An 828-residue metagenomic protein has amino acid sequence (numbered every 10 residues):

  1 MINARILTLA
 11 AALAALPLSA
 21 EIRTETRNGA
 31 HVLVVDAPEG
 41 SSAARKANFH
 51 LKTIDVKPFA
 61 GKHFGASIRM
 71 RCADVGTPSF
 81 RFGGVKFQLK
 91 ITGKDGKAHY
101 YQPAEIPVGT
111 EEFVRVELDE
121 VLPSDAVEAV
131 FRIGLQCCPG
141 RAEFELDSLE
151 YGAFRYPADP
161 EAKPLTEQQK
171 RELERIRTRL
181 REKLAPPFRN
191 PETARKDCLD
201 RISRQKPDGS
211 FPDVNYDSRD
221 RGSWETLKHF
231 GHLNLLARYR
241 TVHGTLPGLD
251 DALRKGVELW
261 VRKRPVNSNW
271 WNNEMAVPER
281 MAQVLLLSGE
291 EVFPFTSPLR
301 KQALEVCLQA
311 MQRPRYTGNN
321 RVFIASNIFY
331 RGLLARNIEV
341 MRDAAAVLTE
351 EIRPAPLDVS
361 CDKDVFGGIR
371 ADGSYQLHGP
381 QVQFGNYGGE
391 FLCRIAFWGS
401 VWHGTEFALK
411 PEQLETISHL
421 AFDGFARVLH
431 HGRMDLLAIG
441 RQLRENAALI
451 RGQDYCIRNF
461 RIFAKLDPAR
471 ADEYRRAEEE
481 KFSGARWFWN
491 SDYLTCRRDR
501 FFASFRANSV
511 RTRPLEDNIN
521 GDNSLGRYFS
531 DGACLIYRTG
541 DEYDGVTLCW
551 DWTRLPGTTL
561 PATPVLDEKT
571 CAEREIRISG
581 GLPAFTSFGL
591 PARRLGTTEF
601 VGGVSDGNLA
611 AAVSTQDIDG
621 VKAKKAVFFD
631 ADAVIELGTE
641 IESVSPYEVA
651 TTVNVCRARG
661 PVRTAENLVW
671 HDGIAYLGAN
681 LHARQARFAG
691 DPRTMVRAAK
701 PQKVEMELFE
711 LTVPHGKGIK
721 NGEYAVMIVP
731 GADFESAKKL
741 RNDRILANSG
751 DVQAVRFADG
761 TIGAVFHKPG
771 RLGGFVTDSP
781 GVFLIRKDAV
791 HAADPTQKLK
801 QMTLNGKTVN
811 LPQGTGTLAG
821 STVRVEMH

Functional and structural regions predicted by a protein language model:
M1-T8: Bacterial N-terminal signal peptides that target proteins for export
T8-A15: Bacterial N-terminal signal peptides
L9, A73, D217-R219, V266-S268 (+6 more regions): Short alpha-helical segments and helix-capping/turn motifs at coil-helix boundaries
L16-L165: Extracellular and organelle-lumenal recognition/adhesion modules and their flexible linkers in secreted
L51-P58, V382, L711-P714: Signal that preferentially marks extracellular ectodomain short beta-strand elements of beta-sandwich modules
R179-A185, R189-R195, L199-N446: Aromatic-lined, polymer-binding surfaces characteristic of secreted/periplasmic polysaccharide-degrading enzymes
F391, W398-Q801, T808: Extended polysaccharide-engagement surfaces of secreted carbohydrate-active enzymes
N490, G722-A725, P812-H828: C-terminal beta-strand-rich structural cap/linker in extracellular carbohydrate-active enzymes
